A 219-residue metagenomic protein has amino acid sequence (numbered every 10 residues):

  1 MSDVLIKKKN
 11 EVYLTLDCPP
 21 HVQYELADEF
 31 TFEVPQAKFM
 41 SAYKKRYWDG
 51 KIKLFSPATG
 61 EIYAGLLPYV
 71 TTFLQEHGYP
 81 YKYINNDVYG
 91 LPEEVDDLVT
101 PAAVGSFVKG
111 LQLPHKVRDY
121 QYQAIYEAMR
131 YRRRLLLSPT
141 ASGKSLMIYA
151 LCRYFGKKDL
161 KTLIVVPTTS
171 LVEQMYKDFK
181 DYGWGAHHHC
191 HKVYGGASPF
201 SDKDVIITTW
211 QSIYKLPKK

Functional and structural regions predicted by a protein language model:
M1-V88: N-terminal accessory nucleic-acid engagement/regulatory domains that precede and modulate ATP-driven motor cores
R46-S56, F73-E76, K82-L137: Conserved pre-motif I regulatory segment
T72, E173, K215: Alpha-helical elements of the RecA-like P-loop NTPase motor core of helicases
K116, R130-F155: Walker A/P-loop
R133-L135, K161-L163, D204-V205: Residue-level preference for the first positions of well-ordered beta-strands
P139-T140, S145, K161-V172: Conserved strand-helix element at the start of the C-terminal RecA-like helicase core
T162, T169-A197: Conserved helix-turn-beta segment of the N-terminal RecA-like "Helicase ATP-binding" lobe in SF1/SF2 helicases
G195-K219: Conserved helix/coil segment N-terminal to the catalytic DExD/H
